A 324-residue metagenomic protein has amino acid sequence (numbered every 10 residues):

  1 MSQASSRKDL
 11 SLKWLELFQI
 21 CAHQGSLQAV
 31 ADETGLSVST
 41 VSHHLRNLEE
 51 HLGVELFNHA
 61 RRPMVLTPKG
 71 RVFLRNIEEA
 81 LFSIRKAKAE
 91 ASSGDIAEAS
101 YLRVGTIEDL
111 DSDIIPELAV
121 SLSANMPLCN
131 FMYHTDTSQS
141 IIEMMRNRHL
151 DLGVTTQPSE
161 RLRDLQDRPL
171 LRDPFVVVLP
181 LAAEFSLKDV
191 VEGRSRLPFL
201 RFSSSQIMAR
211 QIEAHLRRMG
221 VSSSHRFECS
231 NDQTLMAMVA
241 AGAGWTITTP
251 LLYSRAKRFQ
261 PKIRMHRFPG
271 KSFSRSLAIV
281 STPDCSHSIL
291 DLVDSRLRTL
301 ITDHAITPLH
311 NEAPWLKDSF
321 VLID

Functional and structural regions predicted by a protein language model:
Q19-S37: Short helix-boundary/capping micro-motifs
N47-P68: A short LG(V/I)-centered, amphipathic sequence patch enriched for acidic residue(s) preceding the LG motif
H51-L52, F73-D95: Alpha-helical linker/hinge and terminal dimerization helices associated with HTH transcriptional regulators
A99-L162, C229: Central regulatory/effector-binding core of bacterial HTH transcription factors
T137-I142, R146-L150, T156, S205-R264 (+1 more regions): Hydrophobic hinge/microswitch elements
L162-P169, D173, L187, Q233 (+1 more regions): Beta-alpha-beta core module
D164-S204: Flexible hinge/capping segments at coil-to-helix
F185, P198-M219, H287-R296, L300-A313: Secondary-structure junction motif
